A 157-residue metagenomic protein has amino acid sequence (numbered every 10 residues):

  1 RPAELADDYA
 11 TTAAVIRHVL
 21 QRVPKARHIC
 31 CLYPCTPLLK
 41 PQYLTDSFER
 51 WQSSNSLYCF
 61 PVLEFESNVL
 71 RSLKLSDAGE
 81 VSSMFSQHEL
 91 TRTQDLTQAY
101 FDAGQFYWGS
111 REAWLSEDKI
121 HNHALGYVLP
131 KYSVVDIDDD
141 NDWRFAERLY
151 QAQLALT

Functional and structural regions predicted by a protein language model:
R1-P2, P61, L129: Conserved beta-strand termini and adjacent loop/short-helix elements that scaffold enzyme active sites in alpha/beta
R1-P24: Conserved N-terminal catalytic core of the sugar/cofactor nucleotidyltransferase
D8-A14, H28, P37-H123: Conserved core of the sugar-phosphate nucleotidyltransferase
P24-C30: Short acidic donor-binding loop at the edge of a beta-strand
L32-P34: Active-site acidic Asp-centered loop
W114-V135, D140-A155: Catalytic donor-sugar/metal-binding loop of nucleotide-sugar-dependent glycosyltransferases
